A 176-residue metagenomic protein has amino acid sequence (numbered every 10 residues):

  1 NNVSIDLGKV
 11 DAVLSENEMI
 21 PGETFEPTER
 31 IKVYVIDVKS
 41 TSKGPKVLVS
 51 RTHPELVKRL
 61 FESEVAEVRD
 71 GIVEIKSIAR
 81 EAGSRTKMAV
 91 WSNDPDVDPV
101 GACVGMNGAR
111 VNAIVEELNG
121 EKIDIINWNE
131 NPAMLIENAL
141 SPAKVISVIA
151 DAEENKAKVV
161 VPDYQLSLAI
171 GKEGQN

Functional and structural regions predicted by a protein language model:
N1-N176: RNA-contacting regions in translation and RNA-metabolism proteins, encompassing KH/S1 modules where present
